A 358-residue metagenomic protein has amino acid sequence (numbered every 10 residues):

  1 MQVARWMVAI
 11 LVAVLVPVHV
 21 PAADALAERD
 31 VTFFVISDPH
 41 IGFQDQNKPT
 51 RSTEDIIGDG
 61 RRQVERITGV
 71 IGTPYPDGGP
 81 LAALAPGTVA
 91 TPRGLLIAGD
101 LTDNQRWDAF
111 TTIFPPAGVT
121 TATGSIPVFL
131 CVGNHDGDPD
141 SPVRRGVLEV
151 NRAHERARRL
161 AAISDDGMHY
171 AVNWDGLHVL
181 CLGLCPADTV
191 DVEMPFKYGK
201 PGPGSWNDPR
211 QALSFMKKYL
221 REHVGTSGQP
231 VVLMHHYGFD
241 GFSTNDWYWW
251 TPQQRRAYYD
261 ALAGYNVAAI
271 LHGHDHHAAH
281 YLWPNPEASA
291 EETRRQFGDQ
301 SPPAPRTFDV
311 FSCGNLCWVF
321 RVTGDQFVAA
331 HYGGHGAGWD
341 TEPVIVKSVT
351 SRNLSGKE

Functional and structural regions predicted by a protein language model:
M1-M7: Bacterial N-terminal signal peptides that target proteins for export
M7-P17: Bacterial N-terminal signal peptides
A22-D108: N-terminal active-site segment of His-dependent metallophosphoesterases
D24-G58, T73, P127-F129, A161-Q253 (+1 more regions): Metal-dependent phosphoester/phosphodiester hydrolase catalytic core
A27-E28, L81-P92, A122-S125, G225-Q229 (+1 more regions): Short helix-terminating capping/connector loops at secondary-structure junctions
V35-S37, R93-D100, V128-N134, L233-H236 (+2 more regions): Active-site neighborhood of phospho(di)ester-bond hydrolases with catalytic His/Asp-centered motifs
Q105-K218, A257-A263, A269, H280-G333 (+1 more regions): Extended active-site neighborhood of metal-dependent phosphoesterases/phosphodiesterases
S355-E358: Short, solvent-exposed mixed-charge patches
